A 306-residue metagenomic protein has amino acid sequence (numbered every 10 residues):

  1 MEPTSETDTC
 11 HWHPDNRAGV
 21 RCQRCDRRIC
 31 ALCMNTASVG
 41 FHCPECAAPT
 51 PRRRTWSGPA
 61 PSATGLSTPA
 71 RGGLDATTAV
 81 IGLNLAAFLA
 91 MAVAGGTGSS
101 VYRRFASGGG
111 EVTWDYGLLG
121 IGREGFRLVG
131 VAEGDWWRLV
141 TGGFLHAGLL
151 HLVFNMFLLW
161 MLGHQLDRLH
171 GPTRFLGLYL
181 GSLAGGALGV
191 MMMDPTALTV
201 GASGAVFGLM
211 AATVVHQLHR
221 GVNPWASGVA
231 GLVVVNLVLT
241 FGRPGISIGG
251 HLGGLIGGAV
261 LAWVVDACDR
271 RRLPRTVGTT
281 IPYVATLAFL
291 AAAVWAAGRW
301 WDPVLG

Functional and structural regions predicted by a protein language model:
M1-A70, F241-G306: C-terminal transmembrane module of polytopic alpha-helical membrane proteins
T64-G82: Alpha-helical transmembrane segments and their helix-start/interface "positive-inside/aromatic belt" motifs in integral
A76-A202, P244-I246: N-terminal TM1-TM2 helical hairpin plus the immediately adjacent luminal interfacial "cap"
L85, V140, L152, L180-A184 (+6 more regions): Residue-level signature of the transmembrane alpha-helical core of multi-pass small-molecule transporters
A86-A90, G185, G189, M193 (+8 more regions): Alpha-helical membrane-inserting segments
L152-L159, V200-A212, I246-D266: Alpha-helical transmembrane segments that form the membrane-embedded catalytic/substrate-binding core of multi-pass
R168-P172, V215-G228, D266-T280: Alpha-helical transmembrane bundle and helix-membrane interface signal in multi-pass integral membrane proteins
T173-G181, G201-V206, P224-G231, T279-T280: Cytoplasmic-side transmembrane-helix entry/capping segments in multi-pass membrane proteins
